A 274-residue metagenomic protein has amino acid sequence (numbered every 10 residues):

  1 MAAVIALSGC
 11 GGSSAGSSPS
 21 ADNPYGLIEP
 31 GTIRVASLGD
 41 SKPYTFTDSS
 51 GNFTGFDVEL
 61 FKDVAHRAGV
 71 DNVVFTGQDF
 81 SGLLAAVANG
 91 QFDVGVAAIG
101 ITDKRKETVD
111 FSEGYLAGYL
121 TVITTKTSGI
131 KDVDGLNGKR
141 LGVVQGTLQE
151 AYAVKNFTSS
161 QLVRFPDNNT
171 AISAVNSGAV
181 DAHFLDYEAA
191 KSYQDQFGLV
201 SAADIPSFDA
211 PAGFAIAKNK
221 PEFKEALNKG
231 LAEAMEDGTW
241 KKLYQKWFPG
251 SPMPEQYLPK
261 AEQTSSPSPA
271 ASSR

Functional and structural regions predicted by a protein language model:
V4-G9: C-terminal motif of bacterial Sec signal peptides marking the signal peptidase cleavage site
G11, V58-R67, R140, T147 (+1 more regions): Extended ligand-binding regions for polar small-molecule ligands
G12-S17, A151-F165, S201-P206, L231-R274: Ligand-binding clefts/hinges and TM-proximal coupling segments of bilobed small-molecule sensing domains
S18-A97: Extracytoplasmic small-molecule ligand-binding "clamshell" domains of the periplasmic binding protein/Venus flytrap
G31-S37, T54, V133-G146: Short loop->beta-strand "edge-of-pocket" segments that line small-molecule binding or catalytic clefts across diverse
V73-A85, S128, Q145-L148, V163-S173 (+2 more regions): Short helix-initiation/N-cap motifs at beta->coil->alpha
V73-G135: Acidic, polar ligand-binding/catalytic clefts
L116-T124, Y187, K191-K229, G250-S273: Periplasmic-binding protein-like
